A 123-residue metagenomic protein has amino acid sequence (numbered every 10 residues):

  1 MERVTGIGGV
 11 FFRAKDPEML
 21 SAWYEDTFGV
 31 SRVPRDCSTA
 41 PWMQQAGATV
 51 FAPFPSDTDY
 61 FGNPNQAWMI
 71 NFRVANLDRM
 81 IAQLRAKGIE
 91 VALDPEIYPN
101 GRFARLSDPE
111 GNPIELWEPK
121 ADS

Functional and structural regions predicted by a protein language model:
M1-G9, I81-S123: Vicinal oxygen chelate
E2-T5, F11-F51: Core segments of cupin and vicinal oxygen chelate
G9, A48-F51, A67-M69, G101: Structural motif
K15-D16, V74-L77, P109, K120-A121: Short loop segments at secondary-structure junctions
S38-A40, W68, N100-A104: Short beta-strand micro-motifs in enzyme catalytic cores
A46-F54, D59-N63: Aromatic- and Gly/Pro-rich amphipathic surface segment
N63-L84: Mid-chain, well-packed structural core segment of small domains
